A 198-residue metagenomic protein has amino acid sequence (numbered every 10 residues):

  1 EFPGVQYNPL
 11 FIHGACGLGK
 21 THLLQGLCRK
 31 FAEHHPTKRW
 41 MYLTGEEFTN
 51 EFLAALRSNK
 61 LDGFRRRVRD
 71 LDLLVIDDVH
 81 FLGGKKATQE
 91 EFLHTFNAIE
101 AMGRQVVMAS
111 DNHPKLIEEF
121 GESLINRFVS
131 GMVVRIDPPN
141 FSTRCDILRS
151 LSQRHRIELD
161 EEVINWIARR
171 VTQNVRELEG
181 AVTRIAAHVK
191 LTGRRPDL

Functional and structural regions predicted by a protein language model:
F2-V5, R29-W40: Post-Walker A helix-loop "phosphate-sensing" segment adjacent to the P-loop in P-loop NTPases
Q6-Q25: Walker A/P-loop nucleotide-binding motif
T37-L73, G83-K86: Short glycine-rich substrate-engagement loop in P-loop NTPases that contacts/grips substrate
Y42-L43, V75-D77, Q105-D111: Structural recognition of the conserved hydrophobic beta-strand(s) that form the central parallel beta-sheet of P-loop
L53-R57, R104, P114-S130: Short regulatory helix/loop adjacent to the ATP-binding pocket of P-loop NTPases
N112, G131, T143-E158, H188: Conserved AAA+ ATPase "sensor/coupling" helix adjacent to the nucleotide-binding pocket
L116-E118, G131-T143: Conserved AAA+ ATPase "SRH/arginine-finger" region at the nucleotide-binding site
R149-Q153, E162-R170, R176-L191: C-terminal helical "lid" of AAA+/P-loop NTPase domains
